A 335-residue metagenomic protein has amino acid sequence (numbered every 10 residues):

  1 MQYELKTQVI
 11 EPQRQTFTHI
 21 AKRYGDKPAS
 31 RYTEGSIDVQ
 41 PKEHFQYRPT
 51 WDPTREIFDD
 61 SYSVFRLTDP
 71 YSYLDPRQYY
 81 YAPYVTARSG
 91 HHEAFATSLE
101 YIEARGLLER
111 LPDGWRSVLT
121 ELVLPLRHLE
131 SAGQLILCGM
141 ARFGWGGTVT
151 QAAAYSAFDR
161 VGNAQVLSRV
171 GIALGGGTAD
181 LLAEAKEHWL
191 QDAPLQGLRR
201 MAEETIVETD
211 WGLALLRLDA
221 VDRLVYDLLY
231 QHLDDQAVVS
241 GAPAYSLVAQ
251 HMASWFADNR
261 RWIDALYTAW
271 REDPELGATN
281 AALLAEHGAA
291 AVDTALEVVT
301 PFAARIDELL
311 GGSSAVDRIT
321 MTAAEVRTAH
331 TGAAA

Functional and structural regions predicted by a protein language model:
M1-L129, D273-A335: Terminal targeting/low-complexity segments that flank the catalytic cores of oxidoreductases
E34-V39, V118-L122, W145-V161, G241-D258 (+1 more regions): Alpha-helical scaffold segments that form or flank carboxylate-/histidine-based iron centers
Y47, D113-G144, V207-Q236: Alpha-helical bundle segments that constitute or directly flank the non-heme di-iron/ferroxidase center
Y101-L122, D180-L218, G277, A281 (+1 more regions): Acidic/His metal-coordination segments adjacent to aromatic residues that form catalytic metal sites in metalloenzymes
D113-D192: Long, hydrophobic, well-ordered secondary-structure blocks that form the structural core and pocket-lining surfaces
L129-I136, N163, V225-L229, N259-W262 (+2 more regions): Amphipathic, well-ordered alpha-helical segments in soluble domains
C138-A152, I172-A179, T205-G212, Q231-H251 (+2 more regions): Inter-helical turn/loop segments and adjacent helix faces that build the functional surface of alpha-helical bundle
Y155-A173, H251-L266, A290, T294: Alpha-helical scaffold segments in carbohydrate-active enzymes
